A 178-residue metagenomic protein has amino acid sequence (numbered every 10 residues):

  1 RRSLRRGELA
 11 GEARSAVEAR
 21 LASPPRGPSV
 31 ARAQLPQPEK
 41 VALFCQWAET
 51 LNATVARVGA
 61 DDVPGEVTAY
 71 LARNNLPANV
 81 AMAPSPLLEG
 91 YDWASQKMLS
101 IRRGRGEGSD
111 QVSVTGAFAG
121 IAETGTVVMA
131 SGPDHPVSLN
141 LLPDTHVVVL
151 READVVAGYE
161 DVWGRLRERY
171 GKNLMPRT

Functional and structural regions predicted by a protein language model:
R1-T178: The feature marks the mature, well-folded catalytic cores of soluble enzymes
